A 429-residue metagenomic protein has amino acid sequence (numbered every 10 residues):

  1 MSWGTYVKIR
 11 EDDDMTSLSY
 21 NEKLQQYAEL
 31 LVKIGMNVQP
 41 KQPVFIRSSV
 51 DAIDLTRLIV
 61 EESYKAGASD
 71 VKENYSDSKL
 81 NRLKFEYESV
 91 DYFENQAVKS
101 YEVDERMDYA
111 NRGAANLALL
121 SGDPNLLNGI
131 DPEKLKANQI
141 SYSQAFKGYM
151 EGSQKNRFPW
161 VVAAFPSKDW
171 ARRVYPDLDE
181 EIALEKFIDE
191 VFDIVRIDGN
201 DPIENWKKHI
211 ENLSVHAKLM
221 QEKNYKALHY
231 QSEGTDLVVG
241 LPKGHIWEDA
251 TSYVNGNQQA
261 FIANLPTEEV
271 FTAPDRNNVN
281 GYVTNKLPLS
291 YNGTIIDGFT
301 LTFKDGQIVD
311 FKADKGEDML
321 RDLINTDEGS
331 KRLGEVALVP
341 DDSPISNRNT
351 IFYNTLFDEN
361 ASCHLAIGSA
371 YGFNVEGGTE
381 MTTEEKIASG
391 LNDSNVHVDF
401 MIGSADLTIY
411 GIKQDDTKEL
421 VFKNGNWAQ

Functional and structural regions predicted by a protein language model:
V7-N280: Active-site bordering "gate/hinge" segments that shape substrate access to catalytic or cofactor-binding pockets
D51, G122-P124, S167, T235 (+8 more regions): Short, glycine-/Ser/Thr-/acidic-enriched flexible segments
A227-Y230, F299-T302, A405-Q414: Short polybasic amphipathic segments
V270-E328: Long, well-ordered mid-to-C-terminal structural blocks that present hydrophobic/aromatic surfaces
N278-N280, I296-G298, D305-I308, K331-E335 (+3 more regions): Active-site lining segments that contact anionic ligands and/or coordinate catalytic metals
D310-T379: Dual-mode signal for accessory low-complexity, basic/Gly-rich regions
E384-Q429: Extended hydrophobic packing segments that form well-structured cores
